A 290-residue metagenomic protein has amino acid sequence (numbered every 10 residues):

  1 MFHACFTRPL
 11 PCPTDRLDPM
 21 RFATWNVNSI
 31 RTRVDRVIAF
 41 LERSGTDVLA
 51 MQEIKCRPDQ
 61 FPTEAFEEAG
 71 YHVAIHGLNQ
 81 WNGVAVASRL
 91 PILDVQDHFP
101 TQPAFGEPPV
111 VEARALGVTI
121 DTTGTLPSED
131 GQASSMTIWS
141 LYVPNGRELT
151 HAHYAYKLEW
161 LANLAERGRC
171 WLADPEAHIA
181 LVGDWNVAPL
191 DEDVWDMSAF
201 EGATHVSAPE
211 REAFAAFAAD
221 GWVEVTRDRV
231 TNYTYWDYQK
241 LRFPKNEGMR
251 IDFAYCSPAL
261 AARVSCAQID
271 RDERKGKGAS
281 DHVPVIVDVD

Functional and structural regions predicted by a protein language model:
F2-V84, L126, P189: N-terminal, active-site-proximal structural segment of metallo-dependent hydrolase catalytic domains
M20-S29, S134-T150, H282: Active-site-proximal beta-strand elements of phosphoester/diester hydrolases
W25-N26, L41-D59, I138, R167-D191 (+3 more regions): Active-site beta-strand/loop signature of hydrolases that rely on acidic residues for catalysis
I54-R57, F61-E148: Structured beta-strand-rich core segments of catalytic domains in phosphoester-bond hydrolases
A69-G70, W160-I251: Metal-dependent phosphoesterases centered on the DNase I-like endonuclease/exonuclease/phosphatase
Q80-V95, R242-R263, V289: Conserved beta strand-loop-helix elements of the APE1-like EEP
R89, V118-G131, N246, S257-P258 (+2 more regions): Active-site beta-strand termini and strand-to-loop segments that position acidic
Q268-D290: Surface polyanion/phosphate-binding segment centered on an Asp-His-Pro turn
